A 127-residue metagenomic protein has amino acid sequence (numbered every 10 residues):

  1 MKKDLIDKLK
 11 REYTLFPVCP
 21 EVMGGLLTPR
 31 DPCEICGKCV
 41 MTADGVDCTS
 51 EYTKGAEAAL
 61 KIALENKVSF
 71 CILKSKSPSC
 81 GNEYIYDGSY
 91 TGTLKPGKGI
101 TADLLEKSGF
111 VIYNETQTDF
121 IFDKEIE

Functional and structural regions predicted by a protein language model:
M1-T42: Short, surface-exposed acidic-centric catalytic microdomains
T14, P96-T118: Short, flexible loop segments at boundaries between secondary-structure elements
G25-L26, P78-G81, F120: Short, active-site-adjacent cap segments at secondary-structure transitions
E34-D47, Y86-L94: A charged helix-plus-loop insertion that forms the helical arch/lid used to bind and gate nucleic-acid substrates
G45-A63: Glycine-rich anion/phosphate-binding loops
S69: Short acidic/polar active-site loop segments enriched in Thr and Asp
K74-S77, Q117: Short, well-ordered beta-to-alpha junction loops that form the rim of enzyme active sites and present histidine/acidic
C80-A102: Short Gly/Thr/Asp-enriched flexible loops that form oxyanion-binding sites at enzyme active sites
